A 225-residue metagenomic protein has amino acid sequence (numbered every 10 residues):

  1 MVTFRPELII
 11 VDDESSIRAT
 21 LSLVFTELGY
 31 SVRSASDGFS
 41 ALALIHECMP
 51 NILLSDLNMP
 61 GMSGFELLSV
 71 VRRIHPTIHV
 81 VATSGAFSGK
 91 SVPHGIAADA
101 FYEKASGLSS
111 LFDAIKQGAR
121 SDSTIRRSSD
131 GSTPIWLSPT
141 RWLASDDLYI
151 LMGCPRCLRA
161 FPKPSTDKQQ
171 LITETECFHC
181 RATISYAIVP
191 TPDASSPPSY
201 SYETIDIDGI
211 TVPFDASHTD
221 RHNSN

Functional and structural regions predicted by a protein language model:
D12, D56: Active-site residues of response regulator receiver
S15-R33: Two-component/phosphorelay signaling modules centered on CheY-like receiver
S36-S40, S63-E66: Acidic catalytic/metal-coordinating carboxylates
C48-L54: Active-site beta3 strand of CheY-like receiver
M59: Receiver (REC) domain active-site loop signature in two-component systems and cognate sites in sensor histidine kinases
F65-P76: Short amphipathic alpha-helix used as the core "switch/output" element in two-component signaling
E66, S84-A114, R126: Alpha4 helix (beta4-alpha4-beta5 surface) of REC/receiver domains from two-component response regulators
G131-N225: C-terminal output/effector regions of signal-responsive regulators
